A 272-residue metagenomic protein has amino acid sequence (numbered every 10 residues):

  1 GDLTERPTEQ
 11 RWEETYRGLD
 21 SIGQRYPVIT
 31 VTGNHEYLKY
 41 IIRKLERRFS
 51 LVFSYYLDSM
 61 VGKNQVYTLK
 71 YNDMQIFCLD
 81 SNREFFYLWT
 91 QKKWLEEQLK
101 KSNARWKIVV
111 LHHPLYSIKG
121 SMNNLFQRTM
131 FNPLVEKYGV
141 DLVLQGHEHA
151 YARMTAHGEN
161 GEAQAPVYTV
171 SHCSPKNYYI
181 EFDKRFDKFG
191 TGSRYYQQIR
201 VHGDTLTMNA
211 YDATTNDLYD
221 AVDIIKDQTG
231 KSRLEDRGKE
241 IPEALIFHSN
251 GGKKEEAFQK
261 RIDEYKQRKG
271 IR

Functional and structural regions predicted by a protein language model:
G1-D2, G33-N34, L79, H112 (+1 more regions): Active-site glycine-centered loops adjacent to acidic/histidine catalytic or metal-binding residues that shape
G1-L3, S102-K119: Short acidic, glycine-rich surface-loop motifs adjacent to enzyme active sites
T4-E5, E36, L115, A150: Short active-site segment of divalent metal-dependent hydrolases/proteases that encodes the spacing between
E9-N103, M122, M130-F131, L142 (+1 more regions): Extended active-site neighborhood of metal-dependent phosphoesterases/phosphodiesterases
V109-L115, D141-Y151: Histidine-centered catalytic micro-motifs
I118-F126: Outer-membrane beta-barrel translocator/channel fold
N160-N250: Binuclear metal-dependent phosphoesterase catalytic core
I246, K253, A257-R272: C-terminal luminal/periplasmic domains and tails of membrane-associated envelope-modifying transferases
